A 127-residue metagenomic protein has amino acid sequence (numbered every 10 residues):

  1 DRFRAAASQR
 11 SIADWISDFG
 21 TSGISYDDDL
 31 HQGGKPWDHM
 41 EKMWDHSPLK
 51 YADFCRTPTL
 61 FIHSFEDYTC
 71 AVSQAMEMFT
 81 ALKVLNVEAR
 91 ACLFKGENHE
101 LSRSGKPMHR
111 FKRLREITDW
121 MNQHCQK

Functional and structural regions predicted by a protein language model:
D1-K127: Active-site-proximal cap/loop segments of hydrolase catalytic domains
